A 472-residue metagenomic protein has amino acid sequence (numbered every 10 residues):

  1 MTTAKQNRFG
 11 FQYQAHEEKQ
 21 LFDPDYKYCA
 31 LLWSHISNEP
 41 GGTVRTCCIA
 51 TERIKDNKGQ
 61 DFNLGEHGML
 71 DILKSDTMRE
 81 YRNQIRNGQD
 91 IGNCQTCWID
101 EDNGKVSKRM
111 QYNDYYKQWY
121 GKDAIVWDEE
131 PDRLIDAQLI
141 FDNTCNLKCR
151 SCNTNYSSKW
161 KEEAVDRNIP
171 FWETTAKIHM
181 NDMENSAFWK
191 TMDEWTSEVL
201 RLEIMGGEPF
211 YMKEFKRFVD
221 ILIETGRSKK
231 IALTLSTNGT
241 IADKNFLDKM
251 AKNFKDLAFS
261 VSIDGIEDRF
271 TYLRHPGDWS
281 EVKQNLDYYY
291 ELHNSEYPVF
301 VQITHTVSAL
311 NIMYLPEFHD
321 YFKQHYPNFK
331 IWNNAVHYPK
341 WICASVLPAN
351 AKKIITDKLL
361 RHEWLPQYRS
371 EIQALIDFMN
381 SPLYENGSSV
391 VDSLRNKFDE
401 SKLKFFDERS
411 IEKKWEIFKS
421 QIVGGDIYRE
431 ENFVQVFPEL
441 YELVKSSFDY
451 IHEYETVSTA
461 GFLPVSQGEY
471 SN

Functional and structural regions predicted by a protein language model:
M1-I178, W195-T196, P382-N472: N-terminal pre-core extensions flanking Radical SAM catalytic domains
H35, G41, T234, F254-S260 (+2 more regions): Conserved C-terminal portion of the radical SAM core fold that forms the substrate/S-adenosylmethionine-binding
R53-D61, Y81-Q84, T271-H275, Q302-T306 (+4 more regions): Active-site rim elements
D132-T144, N155-E184, S197-K213, T225-K244 (+3 more regions): Core AdoMet radical
A137, F188-T191, F218, V282-N285 (+2 more regions): Alpha-helical packing segments of well-folded alpha/beta enzyme cores
F171-S186, W195, L200-L202, D220 (+7 more regions): Eukaryote-biased activation of long, low-complexity terminal tails and linkers
T191-E194, L222-S228, D248-K252, Y290-Y297 (+1 more regions): Alpha-helix termini
E214-D220, K244-A251, Y314-P316: Distinct, well-ordered alpha-helical segments
